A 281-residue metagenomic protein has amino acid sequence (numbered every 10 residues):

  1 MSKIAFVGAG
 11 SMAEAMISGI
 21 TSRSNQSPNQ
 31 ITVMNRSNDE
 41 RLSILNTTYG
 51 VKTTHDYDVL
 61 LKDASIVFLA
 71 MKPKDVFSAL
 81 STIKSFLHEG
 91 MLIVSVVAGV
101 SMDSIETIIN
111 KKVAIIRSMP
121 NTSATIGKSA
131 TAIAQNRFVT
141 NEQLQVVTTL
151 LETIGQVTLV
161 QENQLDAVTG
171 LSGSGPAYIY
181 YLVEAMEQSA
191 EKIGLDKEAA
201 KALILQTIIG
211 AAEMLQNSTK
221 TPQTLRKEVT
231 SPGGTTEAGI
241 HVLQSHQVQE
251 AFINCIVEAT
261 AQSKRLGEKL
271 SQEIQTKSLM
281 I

Functional and structural regions predicted by a protein language model:
M1-H55, S129, E191-K192: NAD(P)+-binding Rossmann beta1-loop-alpha1 motif at the extreme N-terminus of oxidoreductases
I4, L165-G170, P222-K227: Short pre-catalytic strand/loop immediately N-terminal to key active-site residues, enriched for Gly-Thr
M16, I20, L42-L45, A79-I83 (+2 more regions): Hydrophobic packing residues within well-ordered alpha-helices of enzyme cores
S27-I31, E89-M91, V113, E198: Short acidic capping loops at alpha-helix termini that bridge into adjacent secondary structure
T48-Y49, Y57-K62, I66-I133: Rossmann-like NAD(P)(H) cofactor-binding subdomain of soluble oxidoreductases
S104, I108-A114, A130-A167, Y180-N217: Internal alpha-helical scaffold of NAD(P)-dependent oxidoreductase catalytic cores
L205, I209-I281: NAD(P)-dependent Rossmann-like dehydrogenase/reductase catalytic/cofactor-binding core
